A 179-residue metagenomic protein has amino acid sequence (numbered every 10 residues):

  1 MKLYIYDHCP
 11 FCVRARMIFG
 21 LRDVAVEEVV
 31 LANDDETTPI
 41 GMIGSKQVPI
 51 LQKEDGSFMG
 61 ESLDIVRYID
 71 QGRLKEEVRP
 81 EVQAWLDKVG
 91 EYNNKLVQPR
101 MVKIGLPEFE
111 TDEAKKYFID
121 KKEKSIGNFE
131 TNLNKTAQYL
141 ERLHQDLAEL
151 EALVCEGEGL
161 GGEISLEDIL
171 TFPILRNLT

Functional and structural regions predicted by a protein language model:
M1-Y117, E156-E158: GST-like domain detector, emphasizing the conserved glutathione-binding G-site in the N-terminal thioredoxin-like
G90-T179: GST-like fold's C-terminal all-alpha helical module
